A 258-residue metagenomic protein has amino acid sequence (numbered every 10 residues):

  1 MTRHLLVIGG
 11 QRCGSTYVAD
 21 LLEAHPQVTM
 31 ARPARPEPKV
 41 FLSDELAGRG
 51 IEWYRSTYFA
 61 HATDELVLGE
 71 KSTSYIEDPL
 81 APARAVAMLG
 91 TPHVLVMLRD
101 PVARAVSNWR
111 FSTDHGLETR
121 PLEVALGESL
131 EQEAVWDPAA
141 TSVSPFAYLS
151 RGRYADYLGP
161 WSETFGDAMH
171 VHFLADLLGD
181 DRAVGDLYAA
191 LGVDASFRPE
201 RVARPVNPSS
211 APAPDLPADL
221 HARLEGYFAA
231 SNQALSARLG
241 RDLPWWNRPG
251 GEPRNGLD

Functional and structural regions predicted by a protein language model:
M1-I76, A87-L89, V102-E131, V135-P138 (+1 more regions): PAPS-dependent sulfotransferase catalytic core
G14-S15, Y54, G69, A85 (+6 more regions): Generic structural signal for small/hydrophobic residues in well-ordered secondary structure, especially within
M30, L68, H93-M97, M169-F173 (+1 more regions): A structural signal for short, well-ordered beta-strand segments and their strand-loop junctions that often border
A34-P38, L95-V102, E200-A203: A short, structured active-site edge motif that brings together acidic residues
G48-A62, L117-D186, G226: PAPS-dependent sulfotransferase catalytic domain
T73-E77, A175-L178: Short beta->alpha connector loops
D78-V96: ATP-dependent NMP and nucleoside kinases share a basic, alpha-helical "lid"
G159-A234, G240-L257: The conserved 3'-phosphoadenosine-5'-phosphosulfate
